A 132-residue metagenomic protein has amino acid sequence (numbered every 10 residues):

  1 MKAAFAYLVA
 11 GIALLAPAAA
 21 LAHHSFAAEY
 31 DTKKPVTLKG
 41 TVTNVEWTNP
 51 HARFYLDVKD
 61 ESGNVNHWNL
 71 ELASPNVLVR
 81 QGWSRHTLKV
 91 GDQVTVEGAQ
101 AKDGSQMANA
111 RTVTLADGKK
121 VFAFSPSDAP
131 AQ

Functional and structural regions predicted by a protein language model:
M1-V9: Bacterial N-terminal signal peptides that target proteins for export
A22-V36: Short boundary/loop segments of OB/S1/cold-shock single-stranded nucleic-acid-binding domains
L38-V42: Conserved hydrophobic positions within beta-strands
T48-K59: Short aromatic-glycine-enriched beta-strand elements
L72-R80: Short, structured beta-strand/loop micro-motifs enriched in basic residues and often containing a Trp
R80-T95: Short nucleic-acid-contacting surface segments enriched for D/E, G, S/T with interspersed K/R
A101-S125: OB-fold/S1-family single-stranded nucleic acid-binding modules
